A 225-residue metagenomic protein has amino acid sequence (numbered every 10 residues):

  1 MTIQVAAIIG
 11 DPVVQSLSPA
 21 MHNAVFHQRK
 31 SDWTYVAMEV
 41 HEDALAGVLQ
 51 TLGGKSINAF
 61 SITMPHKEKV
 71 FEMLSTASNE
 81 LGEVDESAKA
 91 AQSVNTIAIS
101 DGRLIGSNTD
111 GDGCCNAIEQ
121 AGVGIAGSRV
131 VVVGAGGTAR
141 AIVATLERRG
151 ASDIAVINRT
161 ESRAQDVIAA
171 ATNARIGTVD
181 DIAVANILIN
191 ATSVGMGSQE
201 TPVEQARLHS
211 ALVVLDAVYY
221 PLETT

Functional and structural regions predicted by a protein language model:
T2-A121, P221: Phosphate/diphosphate ligand-binding glycine-rich loop within oxidoreductases
D11, G134-G136: Glycine-rich Rossmann-fold phosphate-binding loop(s) that bind the pyrophosphate of adenine dinucleotide cofactors
S100, V123-R129, H209-S210: Short helix-loop-beta connector
D110-S128, R140, T145: Short internal alpha-helix immediately C-terminal to a glycine-rich phosphate-binding loop in Rossmann-like
A139-R140, E223: N-terminal Rossmann-fold NAD(P) dinucleotide-binding loop
R149-A171: NAD(P)-binding Rossmann-fold cofactor-contacting core
A169-T225: Rossmann-like adenosine-cofactor binding region
